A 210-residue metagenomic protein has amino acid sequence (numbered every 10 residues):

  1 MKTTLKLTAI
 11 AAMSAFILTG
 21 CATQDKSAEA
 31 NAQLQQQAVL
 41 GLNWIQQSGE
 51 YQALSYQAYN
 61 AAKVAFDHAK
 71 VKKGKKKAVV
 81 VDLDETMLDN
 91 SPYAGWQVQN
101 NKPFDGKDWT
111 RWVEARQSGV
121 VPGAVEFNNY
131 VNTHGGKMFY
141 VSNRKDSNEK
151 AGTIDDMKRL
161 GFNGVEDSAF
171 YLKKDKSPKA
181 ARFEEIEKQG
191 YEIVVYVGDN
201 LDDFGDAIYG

Functional and structural regions predicted by a protein language model:
K2-I10, S14, T19-V81: Non-catalytic pre-domain segments flanking phosphatase-related domains
T23-Q35, G49, K145-G210: C-terminal cap/substrate-recognition subdomain and adjoining C-terminal extension of metal-dependent phosphatase-like
W44-A53, T110-S118, F139-D146, Y171-K173: Second-shell loop/turn segments in exported
L54-A62, V120-G123, F127, E149 (+2 more regions): Stable alpha-helical elements in mature extracytoplasmic
D67, V71, P92-Y93, N129-K137 (+3 more regions): Sec-exported extracytoplasmic/periplasmic mature domains
K72-A78, M87-S118: Active-site neighborhood of HAD-like aspartate-dependent phosphohydrolases
A78-V81, L88-D89, K137-S142, A169-L172 (+1 more regions): Structural recognition of the beta-strand scaffold that forms the well-ordered cores of secreted hydrolase catalytic
E85, A124-M157, D199: Substrate-recognition element of Asp-dependent hydrolases with the DxDx(T/V) motif
